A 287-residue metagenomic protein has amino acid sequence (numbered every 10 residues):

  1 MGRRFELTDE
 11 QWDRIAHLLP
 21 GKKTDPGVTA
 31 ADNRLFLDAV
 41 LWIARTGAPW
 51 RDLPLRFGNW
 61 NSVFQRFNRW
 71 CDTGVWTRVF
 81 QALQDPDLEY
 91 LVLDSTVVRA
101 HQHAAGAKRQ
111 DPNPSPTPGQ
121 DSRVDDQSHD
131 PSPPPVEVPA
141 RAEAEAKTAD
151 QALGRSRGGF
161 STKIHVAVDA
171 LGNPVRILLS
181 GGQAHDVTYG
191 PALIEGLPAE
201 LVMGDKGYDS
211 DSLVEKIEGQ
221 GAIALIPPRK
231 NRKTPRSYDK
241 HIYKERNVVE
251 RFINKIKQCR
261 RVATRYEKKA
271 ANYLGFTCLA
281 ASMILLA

Functional and structural regions predicted by a protein language model:
M1-A287: Short alpha-helical elements
